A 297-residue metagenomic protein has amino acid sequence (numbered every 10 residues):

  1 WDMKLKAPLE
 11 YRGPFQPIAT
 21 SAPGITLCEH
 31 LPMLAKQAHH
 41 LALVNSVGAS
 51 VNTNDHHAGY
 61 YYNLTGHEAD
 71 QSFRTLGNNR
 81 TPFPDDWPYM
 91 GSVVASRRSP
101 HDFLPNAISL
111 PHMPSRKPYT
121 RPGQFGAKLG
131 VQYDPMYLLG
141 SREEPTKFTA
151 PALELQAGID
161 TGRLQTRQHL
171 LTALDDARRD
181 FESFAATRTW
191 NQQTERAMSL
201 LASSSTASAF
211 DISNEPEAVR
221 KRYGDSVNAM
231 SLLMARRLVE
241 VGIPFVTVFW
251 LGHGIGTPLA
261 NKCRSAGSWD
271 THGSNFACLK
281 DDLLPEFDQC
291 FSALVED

Functional and structural regions predicted by a protein language model:
W1-D297: Ligand-binding pockets and gating/stacking loops
